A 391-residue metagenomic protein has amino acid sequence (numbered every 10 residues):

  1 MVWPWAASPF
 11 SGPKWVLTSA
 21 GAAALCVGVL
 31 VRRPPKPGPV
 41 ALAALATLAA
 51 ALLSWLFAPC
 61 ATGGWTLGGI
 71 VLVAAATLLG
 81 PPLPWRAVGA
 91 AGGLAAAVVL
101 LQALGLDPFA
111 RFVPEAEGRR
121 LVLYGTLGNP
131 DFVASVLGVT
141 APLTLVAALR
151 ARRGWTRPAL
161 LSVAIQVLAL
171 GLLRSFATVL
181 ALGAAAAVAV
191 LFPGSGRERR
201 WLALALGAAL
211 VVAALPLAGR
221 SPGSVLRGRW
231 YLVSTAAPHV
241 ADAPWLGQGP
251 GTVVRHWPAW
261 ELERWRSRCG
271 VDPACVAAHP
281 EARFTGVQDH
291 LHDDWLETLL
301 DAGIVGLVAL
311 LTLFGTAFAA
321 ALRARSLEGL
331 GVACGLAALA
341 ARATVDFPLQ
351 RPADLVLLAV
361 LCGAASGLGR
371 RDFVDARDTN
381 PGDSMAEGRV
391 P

Functional and structural regions predicted by a protein language model:
V2-A6, T18-G28, A44-L56, G64-G219 (+5 more regions): Alpha-helical transmembrane segments of multi-pass inner-membrane proteins
W3-V16, V31-P35: Short, hydrophobic transmembrane alpha-helix segments
F109-L121, P250-L300: Interfacial juxtamembrane loops and adjacent helix segments that form the catalytic/substrate-binding surfaces
V122-Y124, L182, L204-G251, R255-H256 (+1 more regions): Flexible juxtamembrane loops connecting transmembrane helices in multi-pass membrane enzymes that build or modify
N129, A236, D289-H292: Membrane-interface coil-to-helix junctions
V374-D383: Short, low-complexity, charge-dense intrinsically disordered segments
S384-V390: Short, intrinsically disordered C-terminal tails of secreted or membrane-associated proteins
